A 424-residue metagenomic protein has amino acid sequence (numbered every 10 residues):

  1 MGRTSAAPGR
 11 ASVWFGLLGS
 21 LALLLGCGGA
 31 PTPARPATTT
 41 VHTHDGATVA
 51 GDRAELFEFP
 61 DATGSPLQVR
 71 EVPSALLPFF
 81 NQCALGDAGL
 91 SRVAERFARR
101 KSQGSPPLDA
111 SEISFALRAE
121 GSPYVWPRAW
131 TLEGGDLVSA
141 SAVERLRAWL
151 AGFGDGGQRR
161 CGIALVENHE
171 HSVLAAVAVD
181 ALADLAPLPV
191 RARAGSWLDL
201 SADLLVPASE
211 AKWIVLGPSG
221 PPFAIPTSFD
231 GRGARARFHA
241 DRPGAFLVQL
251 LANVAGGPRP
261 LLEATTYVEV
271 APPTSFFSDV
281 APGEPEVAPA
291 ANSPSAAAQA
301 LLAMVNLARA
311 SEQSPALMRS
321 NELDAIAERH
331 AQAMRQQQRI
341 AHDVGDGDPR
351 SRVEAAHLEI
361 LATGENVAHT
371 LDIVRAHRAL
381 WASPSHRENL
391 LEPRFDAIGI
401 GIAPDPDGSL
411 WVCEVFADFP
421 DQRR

Functional and structural regions predicted by a protein language model:
M1-R10: N-terminal secretory signal peptides that target proteins for export/translocation
G19-L21: Short secondary-structure subsegments characteristic of cysteine-rich extracellular domains
L24-G26: C-terminal motif of bacterial Sec signal peptides marking the signal peptidase cleavage site
G28-R424: Functional surface patches built around histidine and acidic residues
